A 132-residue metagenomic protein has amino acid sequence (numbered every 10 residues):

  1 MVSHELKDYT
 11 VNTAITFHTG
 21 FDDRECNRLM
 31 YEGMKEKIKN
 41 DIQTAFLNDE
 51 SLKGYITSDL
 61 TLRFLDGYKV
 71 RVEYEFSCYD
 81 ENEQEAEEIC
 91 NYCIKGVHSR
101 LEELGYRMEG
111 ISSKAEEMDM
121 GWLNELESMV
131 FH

Functional and structural regions predicted by a protein language model:
M1-E32: Short, extreme N-terminal segment that most often corresponds to the first beta-strand
H4, Y9, Y55, L60 (+3 more regions): Generic beta-strand hydrophobic packing signal
L6, L52-T57, L65, E103 (+2 more regions): A broad structural signal for short, well-ordered beta-strand segments within beta-sheet-rich domains
V11-T13, K35, D41, Y74 (+1 more regions): Polar/charged side chains located within well-ordered beta-strands of beta-rich proteins
T13-T19, I38, I56, L60-V72 (+4 more regions): Extended low-polarity, hydrophobic cluster-rich segments
F21-D49: Short, flexible N-terminal segments of the mature chain
N40-Q84: Short, intrinsically disordered low-complexity segments
R71-H132: Charged interaction segments
